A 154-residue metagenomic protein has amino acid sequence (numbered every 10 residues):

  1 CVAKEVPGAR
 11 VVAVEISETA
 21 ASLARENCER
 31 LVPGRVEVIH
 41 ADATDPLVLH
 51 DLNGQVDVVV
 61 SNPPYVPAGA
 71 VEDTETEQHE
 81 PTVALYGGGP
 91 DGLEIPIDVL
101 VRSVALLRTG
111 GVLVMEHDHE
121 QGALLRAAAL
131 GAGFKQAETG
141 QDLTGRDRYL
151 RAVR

Functional and structural regions predicted by a protein language model:
C1-D73: Conserved SAM/SAH cofactor-binding pocket of Class I
K4, E29-L31, Q78, L106 (+1 more regions): Generic structural signal for beta-strand residues in well-ordered domains
G8, P33-R35, T82, G110 (+1 more regions): A generic structural signal for alpha->beta connector loops
I39, L85, G140: Hydrophobic residues at beta-strand termini and immediately following loops that shape nucleotide-binding pockets
H50-D51, E77, A105, A129: Structural motif
P64-I95: Mobile active-site "lid"/loop adjacent to the S-adenosyl-L-methionine
P90-A152: Conserved Class I SAM-dependent methyltransferase catalytic core
